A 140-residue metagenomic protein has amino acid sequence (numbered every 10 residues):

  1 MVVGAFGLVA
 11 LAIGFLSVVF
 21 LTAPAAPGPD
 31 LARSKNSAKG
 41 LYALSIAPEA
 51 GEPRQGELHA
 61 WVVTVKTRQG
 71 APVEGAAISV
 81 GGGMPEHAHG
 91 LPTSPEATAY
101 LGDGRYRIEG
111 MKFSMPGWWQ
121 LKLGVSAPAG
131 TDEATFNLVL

Functional and structural regions predicted by a protein language model:
M1-L8, I13-Q120, G124-L140: Contiguous segments within soluble domain cores/interaction surfaces
